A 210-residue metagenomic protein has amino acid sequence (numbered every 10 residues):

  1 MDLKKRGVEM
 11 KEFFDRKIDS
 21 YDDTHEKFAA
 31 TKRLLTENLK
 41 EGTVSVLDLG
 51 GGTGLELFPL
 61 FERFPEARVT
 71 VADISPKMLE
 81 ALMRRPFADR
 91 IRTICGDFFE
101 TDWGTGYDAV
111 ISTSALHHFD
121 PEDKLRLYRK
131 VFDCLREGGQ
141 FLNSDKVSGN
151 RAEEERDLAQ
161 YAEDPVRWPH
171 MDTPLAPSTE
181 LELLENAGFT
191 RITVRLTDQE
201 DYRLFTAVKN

Functional and structural regions predicted by a protein language model:
D2-A29: Class I SAM-dependent methyltransferase Rossmann-like catalytic core, especially the SAM/SAH-binding loop
E26-G42: Conserved alpha-helix/loop element of class I SAM-dependent methyltransferases that forms part of the SAM/SAH-binding
L47-L49, T53-E100: Class I SAM-dependent methyltransferase SAM/SAH-binding core
I111: A conserved beta-strand element that flanks and buttresses the S-adenosyl-L-methionine
S114-A115: Short catalytic micro-motifs in class I SAM-dependent methyltransferases
L125-E137: A short glycine-rich, Lys/Arg-flanked "PGG" loop and its adjoining helix->strand segment in the class I
S144-A187, I192-L196: C-terminal alpha-helical "lid/dimerization" subdomain adjacent to the S-adenosyl-L-methionine
L204-N210: C-terminal lobe and adjacent flexible extensions of AdoMet/dcAdoMet transferase-like proteins
